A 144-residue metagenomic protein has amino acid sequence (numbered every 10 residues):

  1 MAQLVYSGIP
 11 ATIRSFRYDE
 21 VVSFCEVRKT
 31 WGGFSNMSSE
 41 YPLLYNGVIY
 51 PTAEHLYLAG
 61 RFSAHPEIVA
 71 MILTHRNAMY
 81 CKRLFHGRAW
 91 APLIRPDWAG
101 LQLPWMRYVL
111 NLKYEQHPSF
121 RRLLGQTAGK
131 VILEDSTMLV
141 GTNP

Functional and structural regions predicted by a protein language model:
M1-P144: Charged, low-complexity intrinsically disordered segments
